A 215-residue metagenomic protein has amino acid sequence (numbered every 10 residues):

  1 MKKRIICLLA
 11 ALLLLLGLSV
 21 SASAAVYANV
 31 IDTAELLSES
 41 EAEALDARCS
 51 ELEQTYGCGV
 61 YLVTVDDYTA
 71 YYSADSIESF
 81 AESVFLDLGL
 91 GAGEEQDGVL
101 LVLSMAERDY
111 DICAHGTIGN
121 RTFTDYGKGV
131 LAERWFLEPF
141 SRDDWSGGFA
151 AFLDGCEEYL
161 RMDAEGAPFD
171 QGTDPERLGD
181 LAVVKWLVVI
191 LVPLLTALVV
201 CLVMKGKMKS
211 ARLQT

Functional and structural regions predicted by a protein language model:
M1, D125, A182, L202-M204: Short alpha-helical segments used as structural interaction elements across diverse proteins
M1-A10: Positively charged n-region of N-terminal signal peptides that target proteins for export
K2, L16, D87-L88: A generic local structural motif
K3-R4, S21, L194: A detector of low-complexity, intrinsically disordered, Ser/Thr/Gly/Pro/Ala-rich segments
L9-S19: Bacterial N-terminal signal peptides
S23-W186, S210: Folded, non-transmembrane soluble domains that reside on the lumenal/extracytoplasmic side of membranes
V184-K205: Selective detector of the "anchor" transmembrane alpha-helix that sits immediately C-terminal
K209-T215: Short hydrophobic helical membrane-anchoring segments positioned at the boundary with long low-complexity
